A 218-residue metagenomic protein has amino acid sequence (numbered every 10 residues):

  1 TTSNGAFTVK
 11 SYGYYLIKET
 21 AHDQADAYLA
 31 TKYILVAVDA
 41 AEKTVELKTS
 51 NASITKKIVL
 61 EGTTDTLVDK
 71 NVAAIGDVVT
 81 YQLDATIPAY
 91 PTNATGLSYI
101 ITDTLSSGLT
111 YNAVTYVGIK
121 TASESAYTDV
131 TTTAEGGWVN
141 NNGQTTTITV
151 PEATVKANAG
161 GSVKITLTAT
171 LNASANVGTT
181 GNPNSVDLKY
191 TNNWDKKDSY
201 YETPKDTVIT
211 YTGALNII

Functional and structural regions predicted by a protein language model:
T1-N4: Short, acidic Ser/Thr/Gly-rich low-complexity loop/linker segments typical of extracellular and cell-surface proteins
A6-F7, K70-N71, V150-K156: Beta-strand-rich interaction surfaces with strong enrichment in secreted/lumenal proteins
S11-Y12, I17-A40, L83, T95-L97 (+2 more regions): Serine/threonine-enriched low-complexity regions used as flexible
A37-I58: Extracellular beta-sheet/turn segments enriched in Thr/Pro/Gly and aliphatic residues
L47-T49, D103, D206-T212: Interdomain boundary/hinge segments at the C-termini of tandem beta-sandwich modules
T55-I58, D103, L215-I218: A short, amphipathic beta-strand motif
V72-T102: Short beta-strand elements of extracellular/lumenal beta-sandwich folds
T95-T149: A surface/secretory-pathway sequence property marking extracellular, secreted, or lumenal proteins enriched
